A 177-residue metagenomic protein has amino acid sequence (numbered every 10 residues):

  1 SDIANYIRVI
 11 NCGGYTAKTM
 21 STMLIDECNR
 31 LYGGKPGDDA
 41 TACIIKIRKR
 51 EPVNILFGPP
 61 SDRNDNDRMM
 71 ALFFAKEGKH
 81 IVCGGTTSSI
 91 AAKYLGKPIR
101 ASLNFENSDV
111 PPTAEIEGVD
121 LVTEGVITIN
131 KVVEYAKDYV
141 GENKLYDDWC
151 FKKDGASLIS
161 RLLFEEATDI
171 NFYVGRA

Functional and structural regions predicted by a protein language model:
S1, I44-I45, C83-T87, V174-G175: Conserved beta-strand-loop-short alpha-helix elements that form and flank the Mn2+/Mg2+-coordinating active site
S1-E27: Active-site-proximal, acidic helix/loop segment immediately C-terminal to a metal-coordinating Asp/Glu
A17-I47: Catalytic core of PPM/PP2C metal-dependent serine/threonine phosphatase domains
P36, I81-C83: Short conserved micro-motifs on helix faces and helix-strand junctions that flank and scaffold key functional residues
K49-K79, S88, A92-A177: Non-transmembrane, aqueous-exposed alpha-helical and coiled segments at domain scale
